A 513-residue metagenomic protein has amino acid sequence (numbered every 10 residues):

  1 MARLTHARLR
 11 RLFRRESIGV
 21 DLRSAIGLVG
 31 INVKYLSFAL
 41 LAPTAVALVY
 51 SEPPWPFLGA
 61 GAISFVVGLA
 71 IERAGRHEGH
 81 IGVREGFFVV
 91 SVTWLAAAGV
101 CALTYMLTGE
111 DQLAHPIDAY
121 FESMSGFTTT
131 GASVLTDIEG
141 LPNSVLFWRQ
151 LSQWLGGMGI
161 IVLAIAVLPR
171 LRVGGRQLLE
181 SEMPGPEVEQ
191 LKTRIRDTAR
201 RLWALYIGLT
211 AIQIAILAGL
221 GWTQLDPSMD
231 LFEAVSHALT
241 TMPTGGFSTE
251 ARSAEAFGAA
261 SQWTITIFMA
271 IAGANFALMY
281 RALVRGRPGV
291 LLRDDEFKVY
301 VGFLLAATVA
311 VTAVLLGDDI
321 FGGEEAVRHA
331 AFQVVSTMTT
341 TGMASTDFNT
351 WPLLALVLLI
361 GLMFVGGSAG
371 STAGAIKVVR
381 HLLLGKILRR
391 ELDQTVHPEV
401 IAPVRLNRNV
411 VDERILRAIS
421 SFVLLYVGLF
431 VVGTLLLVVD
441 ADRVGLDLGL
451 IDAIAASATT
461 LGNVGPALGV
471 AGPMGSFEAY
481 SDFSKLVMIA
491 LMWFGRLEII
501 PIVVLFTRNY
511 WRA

Functional and structural regions predicted by a protein language model:
M1-A513: Membrane-proximal intracellular helices of multi-pass ion channels
